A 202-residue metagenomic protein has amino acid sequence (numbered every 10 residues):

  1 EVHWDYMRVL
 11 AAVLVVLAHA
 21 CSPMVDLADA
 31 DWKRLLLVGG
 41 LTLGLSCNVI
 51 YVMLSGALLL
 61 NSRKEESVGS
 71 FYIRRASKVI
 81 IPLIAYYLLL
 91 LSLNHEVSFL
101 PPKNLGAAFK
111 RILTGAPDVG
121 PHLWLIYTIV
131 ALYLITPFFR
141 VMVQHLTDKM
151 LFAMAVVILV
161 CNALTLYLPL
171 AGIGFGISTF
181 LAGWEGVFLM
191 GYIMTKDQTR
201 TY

Functional and structural regions predicted by a protein language model:
E1-V160: Membrane-cytosol interface segments of multi-pass membrane proteins, especially ER/Golgi lipid-handling enzymes
I112-D118, V141-Y202: Aromatic-enriched alpha-helical transmembrane segments of multi-pass intramembrane proteins
